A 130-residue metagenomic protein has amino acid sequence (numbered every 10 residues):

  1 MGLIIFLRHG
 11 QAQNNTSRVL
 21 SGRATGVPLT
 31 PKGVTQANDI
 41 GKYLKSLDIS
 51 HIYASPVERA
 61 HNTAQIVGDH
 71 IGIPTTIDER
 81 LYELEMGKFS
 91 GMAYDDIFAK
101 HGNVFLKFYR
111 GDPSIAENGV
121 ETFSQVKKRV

Functional and structural regions predicted by a protein language model:
M1-I5, H51: Extreme N-terminal starter segment of soluble prokaryotic enzymes
Q11-P74, K100: Active-site-proximal alpha-helix that buttresses catalytic centers in soluble enzyme cores
A37, G41, D112, V130: Short amphipathic alpha-helical/adjacent loop interface patches that line ligand and macromolecule-binding sites
H70-R129: Phosphate-handling substructures
